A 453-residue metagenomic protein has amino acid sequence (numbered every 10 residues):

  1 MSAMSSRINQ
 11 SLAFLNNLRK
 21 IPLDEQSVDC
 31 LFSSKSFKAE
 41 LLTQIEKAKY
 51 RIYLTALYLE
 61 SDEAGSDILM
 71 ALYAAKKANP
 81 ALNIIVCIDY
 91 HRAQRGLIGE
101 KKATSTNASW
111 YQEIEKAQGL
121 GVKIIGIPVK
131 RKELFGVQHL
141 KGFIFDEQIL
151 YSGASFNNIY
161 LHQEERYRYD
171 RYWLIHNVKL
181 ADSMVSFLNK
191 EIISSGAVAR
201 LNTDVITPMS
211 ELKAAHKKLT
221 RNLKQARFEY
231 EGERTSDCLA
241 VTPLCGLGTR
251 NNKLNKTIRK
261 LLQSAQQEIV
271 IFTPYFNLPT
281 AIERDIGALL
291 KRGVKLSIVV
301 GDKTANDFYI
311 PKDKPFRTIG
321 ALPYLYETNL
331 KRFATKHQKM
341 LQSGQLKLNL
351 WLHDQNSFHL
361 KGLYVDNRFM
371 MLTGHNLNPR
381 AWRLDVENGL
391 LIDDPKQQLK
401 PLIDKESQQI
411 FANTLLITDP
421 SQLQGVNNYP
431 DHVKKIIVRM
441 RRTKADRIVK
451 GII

Functional and structural regions predicted by a protein language model:
S11-A13, N17-K47, D62-A265, T304-L363 (+1 more regions): HKD-type phospholipase D/PLD-like phosphodiesterase module
T55, C87, F145, S152 (+6 more regions): Generic beta-strand/beta-sheet core signal
Y58: Gly/serine-rich nucleotide phosphate-binding loop at the start of the catalytic core of nucleotide/ADP-ribose-handling
A81-I85, E268, K291-S297: Residues at the starts of beta-strands that form the adenosine-phosphate
A265, I271-I286, H359-G374: C-terminal, well-structured subdomains that either form a transmembrane helix-short loop-helix hairpin in multi-pass
F276-L278, K303-N306, N378: Short, catalytically relevant binding-site loops at active-site mouths
M340-I453: Long, C-terminal catalytic modules of enzymes
